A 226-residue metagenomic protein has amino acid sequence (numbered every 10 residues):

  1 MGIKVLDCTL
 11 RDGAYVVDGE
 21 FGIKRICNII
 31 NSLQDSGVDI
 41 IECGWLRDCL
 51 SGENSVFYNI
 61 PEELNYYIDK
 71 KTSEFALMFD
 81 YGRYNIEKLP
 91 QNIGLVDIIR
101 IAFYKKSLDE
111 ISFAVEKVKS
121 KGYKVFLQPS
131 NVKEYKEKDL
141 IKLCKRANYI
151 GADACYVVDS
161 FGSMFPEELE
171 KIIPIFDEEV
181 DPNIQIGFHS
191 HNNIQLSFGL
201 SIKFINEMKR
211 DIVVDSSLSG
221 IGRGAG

Functional and structural regions predicted by a protein language model:
M1-D18, G94, A114-S130, F176-Q185: N-terminal small/glycine-rich loop or linker at the start of catalytic domains across soluble metabolic enzymes
M1-E63: A charged N-terminal "starter" segment
D12, V16-V17, D48-N54, G82-I86 (+5 more regions): Short, small-residue-enriched loops and turns at beta-alpha junctions that line or gate enzyme active sites
G13, L33, I99, C155 (+1 more regions): Conserved, mostly hydrophobic/aromatic
Q34, I40, W45-L143: Active-site beta->alpha loop and helix N-cap motifs at the rims of alpha/beta catalytic domains
G37-V38, V96, A152, K209-D211: A structural motif
N85-I93, I111-A114, K136-N148, F165-E178 (+1 more regions): Distinct, well-ordered alpha-helical segments
A154-G226: Catalytic alpha/beta core domains of metabolic enzymes, predominantly
